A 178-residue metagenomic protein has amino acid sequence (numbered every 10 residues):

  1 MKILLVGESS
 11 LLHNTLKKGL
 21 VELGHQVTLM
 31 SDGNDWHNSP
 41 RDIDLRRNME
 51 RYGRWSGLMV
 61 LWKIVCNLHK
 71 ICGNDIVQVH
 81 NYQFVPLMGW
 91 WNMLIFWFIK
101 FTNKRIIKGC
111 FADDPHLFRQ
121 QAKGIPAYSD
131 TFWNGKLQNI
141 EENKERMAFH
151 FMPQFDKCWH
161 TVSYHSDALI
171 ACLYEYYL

Functional and structural regions predicted by a protein language model:
M1-I43, T102-N103, S166: N-terminal subdomain of nucleotide-sugar transferases
K2-V6, L68-G89, R105-K108: Short N-terminal targeting/anchoring amphipathic segment
E8, L12, H80, Q154 (+2 more regions): Replace "coordinates the UDP/GDP/TDP-sugar" with "coordinates nucleotide-activated sugar donors
L12-N14, W36-S39, V85-M88, D114-R119 (+1 more regions): Short catalytic/ligand-binding loop motif for oxyanion handling, primarily in non-cytosolic enzymes, centered on
M30-S39, K108-D130: Short, solvent-exposed beta-strand-terminating loops
M49-L68: Glycine-rich, highly charged phosphate/nucleotide-binding loops
V65-C72, M93-T102, S129-A168: Membrane-proximal helix-turn-helix segments that form the acceptor-binding/catalytic region of lipid-linked
P86-A122: Conserved nucleotide-sugar donor-interacting segment of glycosyltransferase catalytic cores, predominantly GT-B
